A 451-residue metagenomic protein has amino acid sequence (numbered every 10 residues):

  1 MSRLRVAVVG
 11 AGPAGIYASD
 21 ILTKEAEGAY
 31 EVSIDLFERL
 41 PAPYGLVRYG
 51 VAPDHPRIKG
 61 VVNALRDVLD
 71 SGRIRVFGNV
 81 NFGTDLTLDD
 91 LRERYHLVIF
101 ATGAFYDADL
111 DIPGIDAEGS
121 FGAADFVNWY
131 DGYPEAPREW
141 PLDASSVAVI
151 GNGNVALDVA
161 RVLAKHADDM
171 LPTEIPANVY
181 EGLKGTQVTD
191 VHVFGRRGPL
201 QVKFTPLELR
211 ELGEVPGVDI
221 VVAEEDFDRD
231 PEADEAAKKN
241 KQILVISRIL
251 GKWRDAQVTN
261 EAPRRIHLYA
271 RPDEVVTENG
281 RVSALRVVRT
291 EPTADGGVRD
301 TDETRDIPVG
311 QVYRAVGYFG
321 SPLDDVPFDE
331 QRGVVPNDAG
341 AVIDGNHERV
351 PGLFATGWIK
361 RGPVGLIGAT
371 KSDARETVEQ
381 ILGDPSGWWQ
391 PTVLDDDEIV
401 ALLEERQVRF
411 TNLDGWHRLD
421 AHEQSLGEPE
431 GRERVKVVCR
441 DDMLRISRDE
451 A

Functional and structural regions predicted by a protein language model:
V6-G28, V159-L163: N-terminal Rossmann-like FAD-binding beta1-loop-alpha1 element of flavoenzymes
A26-L36, R161-E303, I381, P385-W389 (+2 more regions): Dinucleotide-binding/catalytic capping subdomain of oxidoreductase cores
S33, P41-L97, I243-R265: N-terminal Rossmann-like dinucleotide/flavin-binding domain of flavoprotein oxidoreductases that bind FAD/FMN
A64-I115, G119, H267, D273-V287: Feature captures the FAD/FMN-dependent oxidoreductase FAD-binding
L97, A101-A108, G153-N154, V309-P322: Glycine-/small-residue-rich beta->alpha transition segments that form the dinucleotide
D107-G185, G333-I343: Glycine-rich dinucleotide-binding loop and its adjacent helix/turn
G119-P137, V275, T293-R361: FAD-site-proximal beta/loop scaffold in flavoenzymes
V342, N346-A451: C-terminal, flexible cofactor-proximal segment of oxidoreductases
